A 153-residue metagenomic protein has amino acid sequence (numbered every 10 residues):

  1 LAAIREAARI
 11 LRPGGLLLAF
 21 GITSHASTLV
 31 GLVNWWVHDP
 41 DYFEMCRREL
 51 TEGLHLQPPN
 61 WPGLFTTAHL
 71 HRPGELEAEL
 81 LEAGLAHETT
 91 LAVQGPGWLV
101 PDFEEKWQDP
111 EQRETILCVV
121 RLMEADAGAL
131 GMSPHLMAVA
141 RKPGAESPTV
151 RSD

Functional and structural regions predicted by a protein language model:
L1-A3, L32-W35, E105: Short, glycine/charged-enriched secondary-structure capping and boundary segments
A2-L16: A short glycine-rich, Lys/Arg-flanked "PGG" loop and its adjoining helix->strand segment in the class I
L16-L50: Conserved class I S-adenosyl-L-methionine
T23-H25, A68, G144: Short, flexible active-site-adjacent loop segments at beta-strand->alpha-helix junctions, enriched in small/polar
S27, G53, P96-G97: Short secondary-structure capping/turn micro-motifs that flank functional sites
R48-L64, R121-E124: Class I S-adenosyl-L-methionine
N60-E75: Acceptor-substrate binding/catalytic loop of class I
E75, E79-D153: C-terminal lobe and adjacent flexible extensions of AdoMet/dcAdoMet transferase-like proteins
